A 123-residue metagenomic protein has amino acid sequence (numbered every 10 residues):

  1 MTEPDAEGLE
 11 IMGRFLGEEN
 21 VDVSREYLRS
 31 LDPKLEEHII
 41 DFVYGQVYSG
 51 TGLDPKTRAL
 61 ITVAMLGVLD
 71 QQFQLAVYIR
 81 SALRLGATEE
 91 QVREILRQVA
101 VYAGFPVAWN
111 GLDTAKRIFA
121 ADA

Functional and structural regions predicted by a protein language model:
M1-P55, R84, A108-A123: Acidic, glycine/proline-rich low-complexity segments that act as flexible tails and inter-domain linkers
I40, T57-R58, L75, V92: N-terminal alpha-helical segment
R58-L66, L96: Short, structured motif recognition centered on aromatic/hydrophobic residues
L66-L69, R84: Short, solvent-exposed interaction modules
V68-A76, W109: Short helix-capping/linker segments at secondary-structure and domain boundaries
A76-S81, D113: "Short basic amphipathic alpha-helical interaction patches in structured regions
I79-L85, E90-R97, I118: A cross-kingdom feature marking solvent-exposed beta-strand/loop segments within repeated, beta-rich binding/scaffold
Q98, F105, W109: Substrate/cofactor-recognition hotspot
